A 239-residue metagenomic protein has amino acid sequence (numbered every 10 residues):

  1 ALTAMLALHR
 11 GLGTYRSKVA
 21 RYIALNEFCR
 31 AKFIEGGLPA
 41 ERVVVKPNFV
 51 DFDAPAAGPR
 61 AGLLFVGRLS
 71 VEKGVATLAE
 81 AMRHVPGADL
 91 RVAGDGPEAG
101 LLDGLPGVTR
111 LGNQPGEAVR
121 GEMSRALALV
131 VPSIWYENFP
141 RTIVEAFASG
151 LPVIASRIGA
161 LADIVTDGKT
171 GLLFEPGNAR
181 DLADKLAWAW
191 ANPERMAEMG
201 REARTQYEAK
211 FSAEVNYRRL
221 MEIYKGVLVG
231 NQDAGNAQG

Functional and structural regions predicted by a protein language model:
A1-P55: Donor nucleotide-sugar binding/catalytic pocket of nucleotide-sugar-dependent glycosyltransferases
A61, F65-H84, P97-G100, L172 (+1 more regions): A conserved mid-protein helix/loop that constitutes part of the nucleotide-sugar donor-binding site
G100-G121: Nucleotide-activated donor-binding/catalytic signature segment of Leloir-type glycosyltransferases, i.e., the conserved
N113, D167-G168, L172-A179, W188-P193: Conserved acidic donor-binding segment of nucleotide-sugar-dependent glycosyltransferases
L127, G150: A short alpha->beta transition loop at the rim of the catalytic pocket in nucleotide-sugar-dependent
V131, P152-A155, V165: Short hydrophobic beta-strand element within catalytic cores of glycosyltransferases and related nucleotide-activated
I143-V144, I158-G168, L172-L173: Short acidic/histidine- and often glycine-rich active-site loop of Leloir-type glycosyltransferases that engages
D181, W188, R195-K210, N216-E222: A short, well-ordered alpha-helix in the C-terminal region of glycosyltransferases
